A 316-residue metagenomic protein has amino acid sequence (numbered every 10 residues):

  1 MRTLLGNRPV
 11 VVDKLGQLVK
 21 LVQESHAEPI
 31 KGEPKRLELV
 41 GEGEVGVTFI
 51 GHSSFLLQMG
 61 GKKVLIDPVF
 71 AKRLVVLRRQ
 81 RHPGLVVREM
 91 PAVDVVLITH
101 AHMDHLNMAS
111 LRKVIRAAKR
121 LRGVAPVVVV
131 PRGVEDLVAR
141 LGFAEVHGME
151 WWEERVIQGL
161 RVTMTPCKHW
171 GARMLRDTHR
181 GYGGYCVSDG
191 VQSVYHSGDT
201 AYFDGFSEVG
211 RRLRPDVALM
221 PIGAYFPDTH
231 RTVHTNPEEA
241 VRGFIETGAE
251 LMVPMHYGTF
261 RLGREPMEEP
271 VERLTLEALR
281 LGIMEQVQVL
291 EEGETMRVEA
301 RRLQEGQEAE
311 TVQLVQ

Functional and structural regions predicted by a protein language model:
M1-R2, V95, P126-D136, F203-E292: Cap/insert and terminal regions of metallo-dependent hydrolase folds
L21-E42, V130-Q192, R273-R301, E305-E308: Metallo-beta-lactamase
H26-V40, I50, S54-A101, M108-R116 (+3 more regions): Pre-active-site segment of Zn-dependent metallo-hydrolases
E44-G46, K119-V127, Q192-V194: Short active-site oxyanion
G46-F49, K63-D67, R161-C167, S193-D199: Active-site-proximal beta-strand elements of phosphoester/diester hydrolases
L57, D67, H100, N107 (+6 more regions): Divalent metal-coordination and catalytic microenvironments
P68-A71, A101, G133, T165-H169 (+3 more regions): Active-site metal-binding loops of divalent metal-dependent hydrolases
G84-R155, T165-P166: Active-site HxH/HxHxD metal-binding segment of metal-dependent hydrolases
